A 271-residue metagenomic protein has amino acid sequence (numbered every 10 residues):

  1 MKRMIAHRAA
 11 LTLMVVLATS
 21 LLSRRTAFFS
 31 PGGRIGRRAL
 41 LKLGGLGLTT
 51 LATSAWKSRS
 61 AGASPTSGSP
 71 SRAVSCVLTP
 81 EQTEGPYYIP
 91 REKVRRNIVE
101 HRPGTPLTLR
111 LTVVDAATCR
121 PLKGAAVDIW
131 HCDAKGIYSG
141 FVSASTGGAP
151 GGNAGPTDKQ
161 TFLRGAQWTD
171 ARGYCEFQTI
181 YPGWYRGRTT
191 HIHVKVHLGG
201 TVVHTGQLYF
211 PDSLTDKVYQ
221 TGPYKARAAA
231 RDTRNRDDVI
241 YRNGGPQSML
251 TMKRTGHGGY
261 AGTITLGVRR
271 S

Functional and structural regions predicted by a protein language model:
M1-I35, A39, L48-T53: N-terminal secretory signal peptides
L43-G47, G85: Elongated, non-catalytic scaffold/linker segments and compositionally distinctive motifs
W56-T66: Signal peptide processing junction and immediate N-terminal pro/mature segment of secreted/exported proteins
G68-N243, T263, G267-S271: Beta-strand-dominated extracellular/periplasmic modules and repeats in secreted or surface-exposed proteins
P182-Y185, T251-H257: Exposed beta-sheet edge/beta-hairpin loop segments within beta-rich domains
R242-R254: Low-complexity, intrinsically disordered Gly/Pro/Thr-rich segments
G259-A261: Active-site lining segments that contact anionic ligands and/or coordinate catalytic metals
